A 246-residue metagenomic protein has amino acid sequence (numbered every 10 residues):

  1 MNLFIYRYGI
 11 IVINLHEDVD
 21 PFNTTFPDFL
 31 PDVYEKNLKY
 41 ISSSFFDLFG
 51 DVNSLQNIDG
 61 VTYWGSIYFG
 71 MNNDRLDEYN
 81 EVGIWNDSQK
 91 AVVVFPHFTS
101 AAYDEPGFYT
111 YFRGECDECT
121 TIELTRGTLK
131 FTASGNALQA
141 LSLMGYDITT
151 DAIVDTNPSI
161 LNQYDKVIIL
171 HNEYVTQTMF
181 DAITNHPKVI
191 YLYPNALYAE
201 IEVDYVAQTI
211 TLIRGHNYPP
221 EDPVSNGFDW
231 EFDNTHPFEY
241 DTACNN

Functional and structural regions predicted by a protein language model:
F4-S159, G215-N246: Aromatic-Pro/Gly-enriched surface loop or interdomain linker that acts as a lid/target-recognition segment
G127-Y205: Helical hinge/lid and interdomain linker segments adjacent to catalytic or ligand-binding clefts that mediate domain
E173-N246: A glycine-rich, often tryptophan-bearing local segment used as a flexible ligand/cofactor-contacting loop or short
